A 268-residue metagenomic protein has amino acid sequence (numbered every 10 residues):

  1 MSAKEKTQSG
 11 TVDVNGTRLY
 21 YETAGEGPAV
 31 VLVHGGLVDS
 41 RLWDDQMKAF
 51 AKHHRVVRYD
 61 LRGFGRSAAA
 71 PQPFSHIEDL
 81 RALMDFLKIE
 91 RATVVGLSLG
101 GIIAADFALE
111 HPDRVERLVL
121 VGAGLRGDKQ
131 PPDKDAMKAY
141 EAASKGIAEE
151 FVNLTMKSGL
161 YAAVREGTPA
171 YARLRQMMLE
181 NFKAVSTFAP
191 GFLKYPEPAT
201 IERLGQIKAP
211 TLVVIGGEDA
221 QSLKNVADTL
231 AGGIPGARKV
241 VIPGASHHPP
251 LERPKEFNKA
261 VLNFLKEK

Functional and structural regions predicted by a protein language model:
T17-R66: Conserved HGGG/HGGXW glycine-rich cap/lid loop of the alpha/beta-hydrolase fold
I77-A92: Conserved acidic catalytic loop of the alpha/beta-hydrolase fold
G96, G100, A104: Gly/Ala-rich beta-loop-alpha elbow adjacent to hydrolase catalytic centers
L109-E110, E116-G146: Flexible "cap/lid" loop of the alpha/beta hydrolase fold
D128-P131, I147-R203: Conserved alpha/beta-hydrolase catalytic His-Asp/Glu region
I207, V213-I215: Short beta-strand/loop motif that positions the catalytic acidic residue of the alpha/beta-hydrolase fold
A220-V226: Conserved alpha/beta-hydrolase "acid-adjacent" motif
A237-K268: Catalytic active-site module of serine/aspartate enzymes centered on a nucleophile-bearing elbow/loop
